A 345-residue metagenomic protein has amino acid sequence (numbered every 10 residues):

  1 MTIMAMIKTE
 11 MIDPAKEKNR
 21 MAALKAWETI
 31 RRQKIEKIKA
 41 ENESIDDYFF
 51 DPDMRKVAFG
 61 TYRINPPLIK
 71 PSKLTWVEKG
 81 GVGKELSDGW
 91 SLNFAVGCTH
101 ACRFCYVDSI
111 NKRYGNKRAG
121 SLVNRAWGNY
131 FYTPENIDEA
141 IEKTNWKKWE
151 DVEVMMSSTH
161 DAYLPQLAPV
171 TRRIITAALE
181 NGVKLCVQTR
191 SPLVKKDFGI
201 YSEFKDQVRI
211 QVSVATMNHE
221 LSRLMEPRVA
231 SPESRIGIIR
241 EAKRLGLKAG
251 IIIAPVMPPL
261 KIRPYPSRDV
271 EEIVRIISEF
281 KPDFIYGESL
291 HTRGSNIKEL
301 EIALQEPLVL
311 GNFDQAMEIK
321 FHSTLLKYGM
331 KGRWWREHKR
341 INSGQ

Functional and structural regions predicted by a protein language model:
K8-I35: Basic DNA-binding region of bZIP-type proteins
K37-F50, F59, K261-Q345: Auxiliary Fe-S-binding modules of radical SAM enzymes
K56-R209, H219-E220: Conserved Radical SAM active-site core
V154-M156, L185-V187, I210-V212, A249-I253 (+2 more regions): Hydrophobic faces of well-ordered beta-strands that scaffold small-molecule active sites in alpha/beta enzyme cores
H160-A162, S191-L193, T216-N218, P255-P258 (+2 more regions): Active-site-proximal loop/turn and secondary-structure-junction residues that shape catalytic pockets, frequently
P169-R172, P232-E233, Y265-I273: Charged helix-capping and loop-helix junction motifs
F204-N218, D283-T292: Non-cysteine beta-strand/loop elements that form the S-adenosyl-L-methionine
M217, L224-R228, E241-S267: Conserved strand-turn element in the central/C-terminal portion of the radical SAM core barrel that lines
